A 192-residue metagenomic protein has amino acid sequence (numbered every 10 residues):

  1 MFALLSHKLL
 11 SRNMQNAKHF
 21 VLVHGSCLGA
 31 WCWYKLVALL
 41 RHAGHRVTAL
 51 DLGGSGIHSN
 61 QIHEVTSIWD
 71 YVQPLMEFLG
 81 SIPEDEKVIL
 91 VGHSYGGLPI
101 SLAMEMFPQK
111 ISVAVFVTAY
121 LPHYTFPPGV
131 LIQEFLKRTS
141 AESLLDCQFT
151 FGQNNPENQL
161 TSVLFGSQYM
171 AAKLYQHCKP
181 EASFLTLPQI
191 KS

Functional and structural regions predicted by a protein language model:
M1-H19, V65, S81-E84, A141-P156: Eukaryotic N-terminal low-complexity, Ser/Thr- and Lys/Arg-rich leader segments that predominantly function as
R12-N60, E77-S81, D85-E86: Conserved HGGG/HGGXW glycine-rich cap/lid loop of the alpha/beta-hydrolase fold
L22-S26, H93-S94, A119: Glycine-rich His-Gly loop
R46-T48, L52-I89, L102-K110, F126-K137: Active-site loop/oxyanion-hole signature of alpha/beta-hydrolase fold enzymes
V91-G96, I100: Gly/Ala-rich beta-loop-alpha elbow adjacent to hydrolase catalytic centers
E105, Q109-N158, S167: Flexible "cap/lid" loop of the alpha/beta hydrolase fold
P156-S192: Conserved alpha/beta-hydrolase catalytic His-Asp/Glu region
